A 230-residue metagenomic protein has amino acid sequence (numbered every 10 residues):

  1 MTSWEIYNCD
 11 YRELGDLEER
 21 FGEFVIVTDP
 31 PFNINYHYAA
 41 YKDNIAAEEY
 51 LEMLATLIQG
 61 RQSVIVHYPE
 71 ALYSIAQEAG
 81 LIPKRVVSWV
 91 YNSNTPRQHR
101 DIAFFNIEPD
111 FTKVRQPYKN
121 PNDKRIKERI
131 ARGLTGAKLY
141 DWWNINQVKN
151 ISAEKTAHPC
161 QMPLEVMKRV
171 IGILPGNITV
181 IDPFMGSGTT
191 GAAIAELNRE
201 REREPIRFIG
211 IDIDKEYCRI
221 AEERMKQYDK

Functional and structural regions predicted by a protein language model:
M1-I211, E216-C218: Core catalytic lobe of class I
L54, Q227-D229: Conserved phosphoryl-transfer catalytic core
A221-E222: Conserved SAM-binding loop
